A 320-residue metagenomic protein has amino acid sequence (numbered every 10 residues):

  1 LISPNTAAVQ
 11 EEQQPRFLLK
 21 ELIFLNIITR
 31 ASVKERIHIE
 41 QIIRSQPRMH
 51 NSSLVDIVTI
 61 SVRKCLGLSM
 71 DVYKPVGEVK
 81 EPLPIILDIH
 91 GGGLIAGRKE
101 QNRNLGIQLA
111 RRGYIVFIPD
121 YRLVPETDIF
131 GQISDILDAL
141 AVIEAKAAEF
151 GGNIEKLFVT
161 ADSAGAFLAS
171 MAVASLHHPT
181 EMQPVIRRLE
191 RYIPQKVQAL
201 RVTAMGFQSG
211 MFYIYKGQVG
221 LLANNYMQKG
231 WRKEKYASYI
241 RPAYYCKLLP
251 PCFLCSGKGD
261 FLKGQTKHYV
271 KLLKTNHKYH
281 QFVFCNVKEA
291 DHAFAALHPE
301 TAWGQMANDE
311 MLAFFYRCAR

Functional and structural regions predicted by a protein language model:
L1-R320: Alpha/beta-hydrolase superfamily serine-hydrolase fold, recognizing
